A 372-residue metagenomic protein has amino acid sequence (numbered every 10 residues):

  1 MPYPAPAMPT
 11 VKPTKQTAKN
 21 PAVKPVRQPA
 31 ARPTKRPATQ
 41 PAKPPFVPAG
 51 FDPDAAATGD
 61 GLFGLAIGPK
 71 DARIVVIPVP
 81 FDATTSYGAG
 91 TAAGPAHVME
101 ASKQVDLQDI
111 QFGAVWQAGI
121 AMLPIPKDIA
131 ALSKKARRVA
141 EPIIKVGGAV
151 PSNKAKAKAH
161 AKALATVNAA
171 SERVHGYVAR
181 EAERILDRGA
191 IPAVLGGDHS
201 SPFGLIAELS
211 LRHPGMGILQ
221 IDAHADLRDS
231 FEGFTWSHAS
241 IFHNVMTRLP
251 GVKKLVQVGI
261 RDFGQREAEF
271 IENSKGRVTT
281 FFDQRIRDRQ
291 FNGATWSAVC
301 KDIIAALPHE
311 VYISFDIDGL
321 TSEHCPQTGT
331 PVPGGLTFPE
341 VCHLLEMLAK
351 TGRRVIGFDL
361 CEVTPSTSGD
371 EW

Functional and structural regions predicted by a protein language model:
P6-P9, P13, T17-P21, P25 (+4 more regions): Intrinsically disordered, low-complexity proline-rich tandem-repeat tracts
P41-W372: Conserved alpha-helical scaffold segments that buttress catalytic/binding sites
